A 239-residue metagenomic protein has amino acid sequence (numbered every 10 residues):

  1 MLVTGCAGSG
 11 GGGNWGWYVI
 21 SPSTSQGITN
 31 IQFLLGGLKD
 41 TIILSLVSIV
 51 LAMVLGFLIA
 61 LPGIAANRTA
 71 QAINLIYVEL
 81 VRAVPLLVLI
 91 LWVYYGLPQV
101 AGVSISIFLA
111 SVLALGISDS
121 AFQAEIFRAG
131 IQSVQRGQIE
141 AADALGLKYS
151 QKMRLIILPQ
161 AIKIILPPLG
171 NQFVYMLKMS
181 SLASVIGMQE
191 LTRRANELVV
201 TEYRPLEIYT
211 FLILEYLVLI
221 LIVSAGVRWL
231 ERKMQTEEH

Functional and structural regions predicted by a protein language model:
M1-L2: Alpha-helical transmembrane segments
G5-H239: Transmembrane alpha-helices and adjacent helix-loop boundaries
